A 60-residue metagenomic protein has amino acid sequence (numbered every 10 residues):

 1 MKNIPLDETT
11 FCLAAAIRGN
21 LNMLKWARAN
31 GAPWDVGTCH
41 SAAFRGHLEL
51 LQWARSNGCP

Functional and structural regions predicted by a protein language model:
M1-P60: Ankyrin repeat (ANK) tandem alpha-helical domains that serve as protein-protein interaction scaffolds, prominent
